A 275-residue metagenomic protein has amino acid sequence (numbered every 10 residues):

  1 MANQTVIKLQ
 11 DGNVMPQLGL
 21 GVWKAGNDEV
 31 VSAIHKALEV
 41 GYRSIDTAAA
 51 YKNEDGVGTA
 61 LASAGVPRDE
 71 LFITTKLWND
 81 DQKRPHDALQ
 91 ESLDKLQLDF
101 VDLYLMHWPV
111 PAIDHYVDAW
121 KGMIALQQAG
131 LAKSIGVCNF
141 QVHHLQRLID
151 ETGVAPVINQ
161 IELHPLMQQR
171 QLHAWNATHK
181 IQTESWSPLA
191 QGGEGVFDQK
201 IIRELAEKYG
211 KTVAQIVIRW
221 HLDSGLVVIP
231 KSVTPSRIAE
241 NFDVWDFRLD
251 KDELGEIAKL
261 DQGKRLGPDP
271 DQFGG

Functional and structural regions predicted by a protein language model:
M1-L71, G122, L189-A190, E256 (+1 more regions): N-terminal binding-site loop/beta-alpha segment at the start of enzyme catalytic domains that lines or forms
Q10, H86-M106, A125-A129, D150-E151: CE4/NodB-like, metal-dependent polysaccharide N-deacetylase domain that modifies extracellular/periplasmic N-acetylated
M15-L18, Y42-R43, V66-L71, L98-D102 (+4 more regions): Short, well-ordered coil/turn segments that N-cap beta-strands
A25-A37, D81-Q97, H143-Q146, M167-Q168: Short, acidic/polar
A25-D28, D46-G56, W78-P85, P111-D114 (+2 more regions): Acidic-and-aromatic substrate-binding clefts and catalytic sites of carbohydrate-active enzymes
R43-A48, T74-T75, S134-G136, I158-I161: Short catalytic-loop micro-motif centered on adjacent basic/acidic residues
R68-D81, D102-P109, L163: A short, structured active-site edge motif that brings together acidic residues
P109-G275: Beta/alpha (TIM)-barrel catalytic core signal, keyed to glycine-rich beta->alpha loops juxtaposed to Asp/Glu that bind
